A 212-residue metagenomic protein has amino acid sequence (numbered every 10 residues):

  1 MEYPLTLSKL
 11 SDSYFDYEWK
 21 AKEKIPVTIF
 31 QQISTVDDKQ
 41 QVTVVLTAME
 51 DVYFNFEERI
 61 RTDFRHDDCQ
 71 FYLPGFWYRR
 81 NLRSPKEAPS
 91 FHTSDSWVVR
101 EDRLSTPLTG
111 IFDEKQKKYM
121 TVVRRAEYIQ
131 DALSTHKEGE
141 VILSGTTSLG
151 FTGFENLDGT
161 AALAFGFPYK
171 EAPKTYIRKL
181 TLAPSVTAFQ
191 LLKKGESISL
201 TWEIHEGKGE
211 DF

Functional and structural regions predicted by a protein language model:
M1-K194: Beta-strand/loop-rich accessory regions of lumenal/periplasmic or secreted enzymes, predominantly carbohydrate-active
F189-D211: Short Pro-Gly-centered flexible turn/kink motifs
